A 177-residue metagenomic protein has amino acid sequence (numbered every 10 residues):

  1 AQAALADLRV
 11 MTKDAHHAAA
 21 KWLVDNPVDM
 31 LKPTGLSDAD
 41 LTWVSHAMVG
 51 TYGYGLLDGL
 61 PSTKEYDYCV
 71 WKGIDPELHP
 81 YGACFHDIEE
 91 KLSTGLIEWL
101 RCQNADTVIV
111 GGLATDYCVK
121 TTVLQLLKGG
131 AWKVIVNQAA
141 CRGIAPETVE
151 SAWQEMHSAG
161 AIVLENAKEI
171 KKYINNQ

Functional and structural regions predicted by a protein language model:
A1-Q2, V119-G129: Histidine-anchored nucleotide/phosphate-binding helix
Q2-T107: Active-site alpha/beta core segments
L5-D7, G130-K133: A short helix->loop->beta-strand "cap" motif at the edges of active sites that frequently abuts
H16-H17, A114-C118: Gly/Ser/Thr-rich loops at beta-strand to alpha-helix junctions that form or flank small-molecule/cofactor-binding
V70-K72, N137, L164: Hydrophobic residues at beta-strand termini and immediately following loops that shape nucleotide-binding pockets
I109-G112, A131-A145: A short glycine-rich beta-strand->turn/loop micro-motif centered on a GG-aromatic cluster
E147-A159: Short, aromatic/basic amphipathic alpha-helical patches
I162-K172: Short acidic-hydrophobic, aromatic-tinged amphipathic segments that line or gate anion-handling sites
